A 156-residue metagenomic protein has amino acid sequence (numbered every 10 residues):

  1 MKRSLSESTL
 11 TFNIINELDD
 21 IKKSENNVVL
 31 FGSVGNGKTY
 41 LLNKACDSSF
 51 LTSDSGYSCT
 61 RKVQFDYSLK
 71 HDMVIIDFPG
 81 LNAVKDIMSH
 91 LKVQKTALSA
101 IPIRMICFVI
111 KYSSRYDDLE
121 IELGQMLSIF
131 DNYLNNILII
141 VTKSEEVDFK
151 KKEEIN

Functional and structural regions predicted by a protein language model:
M1-V74: Conserved G1/Walker A P-loop phosphate-binding module
V29-F31, I106-K111, L123-M126, I137-T142: Short, structured motif recognition centered on aromatic/hydrophobic residues
L41-K44, F78, I137-K143: Hydrophobic, repeat-rich solenoid/adaptor surfaces of innate immune receptors and signaling proteins
F50-D54, D72-V93: Switch II (G3) loop of P-loop NTPases
K62-Y67, K92-L98: Conserved alpha-helical scaffold flanking the Walker A/P-loop in AAA+ ATPase domains
H71, I101-M105, N132-I137: Short glycine-/polar-rich loops that comprise or flank the Walker A/P-loop and associated switch/sensor motifs
L81-A83, A100-E122, S144-F149: Conserved Switch II/interswitch segment of TRAFAC-class P-loop GTPases
S89-A97, S114-I137, E153-N156: Amphipathic helical hotspot of TIR/SEFIR-family domains
